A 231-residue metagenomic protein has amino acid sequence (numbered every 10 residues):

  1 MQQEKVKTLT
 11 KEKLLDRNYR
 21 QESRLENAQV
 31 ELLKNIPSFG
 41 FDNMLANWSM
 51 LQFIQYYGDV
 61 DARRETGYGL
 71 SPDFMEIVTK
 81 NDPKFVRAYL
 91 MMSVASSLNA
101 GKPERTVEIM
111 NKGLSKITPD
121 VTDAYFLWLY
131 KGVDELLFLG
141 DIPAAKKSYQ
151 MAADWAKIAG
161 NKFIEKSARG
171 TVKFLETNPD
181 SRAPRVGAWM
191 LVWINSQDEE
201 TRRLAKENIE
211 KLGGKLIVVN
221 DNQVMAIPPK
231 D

Functional and structural regions predicted by a protein language model:
M1-K84, V186-D231: N-terminal alpha-helical interaction modules that lie
T8-T10, T66, T79, T106 (+5 more regions): Residue-identity detector for threonine
F41-V60, D82-A95, V121-F138, K162-S181 (+1 more regions): Amphipathic alpha-helical repeat scaffolds of TPR domains
G69-L70, E104-I117, D141-D154, P179-N195 (+2 more regions): Alpha-helical repeat scaffolds
P72-W155: Non-cytosolic head/periplasmic domains of membrane-anchored proteins
L114-K116, V133, T171-F174, K211-G213: Short alpha-helical linear motifs
I158-A159: Polar low-complexity intrinsically disordered regions
